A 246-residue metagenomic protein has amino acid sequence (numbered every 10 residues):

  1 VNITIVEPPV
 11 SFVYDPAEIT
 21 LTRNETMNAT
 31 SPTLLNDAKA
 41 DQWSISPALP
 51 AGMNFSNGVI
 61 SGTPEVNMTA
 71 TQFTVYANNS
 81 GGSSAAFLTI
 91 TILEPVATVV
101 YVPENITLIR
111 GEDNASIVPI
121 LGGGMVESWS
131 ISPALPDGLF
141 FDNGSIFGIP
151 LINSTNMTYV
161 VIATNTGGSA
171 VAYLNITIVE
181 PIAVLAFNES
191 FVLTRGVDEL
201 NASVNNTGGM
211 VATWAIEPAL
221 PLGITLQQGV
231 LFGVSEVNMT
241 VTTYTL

Functional and structural regions predicted by a protein language model:
V1, N24-T30, L34-G58, L88 (+5 more regions): Surface-exposed or secretory-pathway low-complexity segments enriched in glycine-proline and Ser/Thr/acidic residues
V1-V10, F232, V237-L246: Low-complexity/repetitive intrinsically disordered segments
V1-V6, G82-L93, G168-V179: C-terminal edge beta-strand
P8-P16, P95-P103, P181-N188: Proline-enriched interdomain boundary motifs that mark the N-terminal boundary and often initiate the first structured
I19-T26, I106-D113, F191-D198: Short, solvent-exposed loop/linker segments at the N-terminal edge of repeated beta-sheet extracellular domains
V59-M68, S145-S154, V230-M239: Extracellular/luminal low-complexity segments enriched in Ser/Thr/Pro
T69-F73, T155-Y159, T240-L246: Exposed beta-strand face motif in extracellular beta-rich ectodomains
